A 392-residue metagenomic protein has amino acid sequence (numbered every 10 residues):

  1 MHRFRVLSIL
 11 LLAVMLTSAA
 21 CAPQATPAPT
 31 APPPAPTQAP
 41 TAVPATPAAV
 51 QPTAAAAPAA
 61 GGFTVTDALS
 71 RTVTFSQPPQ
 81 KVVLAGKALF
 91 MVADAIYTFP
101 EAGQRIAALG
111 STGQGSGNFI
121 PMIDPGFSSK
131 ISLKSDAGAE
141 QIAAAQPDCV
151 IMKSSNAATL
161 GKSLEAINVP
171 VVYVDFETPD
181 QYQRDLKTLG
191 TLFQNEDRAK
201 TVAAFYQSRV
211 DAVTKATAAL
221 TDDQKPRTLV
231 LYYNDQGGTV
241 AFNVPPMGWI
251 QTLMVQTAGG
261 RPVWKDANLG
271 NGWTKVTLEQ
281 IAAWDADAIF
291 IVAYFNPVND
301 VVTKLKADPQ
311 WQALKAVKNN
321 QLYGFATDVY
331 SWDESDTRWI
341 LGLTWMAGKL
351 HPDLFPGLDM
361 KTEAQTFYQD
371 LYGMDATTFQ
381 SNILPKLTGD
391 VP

Functional and structural regions predicted by a protein language model:
M1-S8: Bacterial N-terminal signal peptides that target proteins for export
I9-S18: Bacterial N-terminal signal peptides
A19-D94, D197-Y232, F355-P392: Bacterial Sec-exported substrate-binding components of ABC uptake systems
A68-S70, S128-E140, E177, N268-L278: Short helix-initiation/N-cap motifs at beta->coil->alpha
L84-A143, C149-S155, V263: A short, structured surface patch at a secondary-structure boundary
L109, Q114-G117, A157-G161, D175-L186 (+1 more regions): Extracytoplasmic ligand-binding site segments that recognize negatively charged/polar headgroups
L186-T191, D197, P297-P392: Structured C-terminal subdomain patch of bacterial secreted/periplasmic proteins
F242-G272: Alpha-helical, coiled-coil/dimerization segments enriched in small aliphatic residues
